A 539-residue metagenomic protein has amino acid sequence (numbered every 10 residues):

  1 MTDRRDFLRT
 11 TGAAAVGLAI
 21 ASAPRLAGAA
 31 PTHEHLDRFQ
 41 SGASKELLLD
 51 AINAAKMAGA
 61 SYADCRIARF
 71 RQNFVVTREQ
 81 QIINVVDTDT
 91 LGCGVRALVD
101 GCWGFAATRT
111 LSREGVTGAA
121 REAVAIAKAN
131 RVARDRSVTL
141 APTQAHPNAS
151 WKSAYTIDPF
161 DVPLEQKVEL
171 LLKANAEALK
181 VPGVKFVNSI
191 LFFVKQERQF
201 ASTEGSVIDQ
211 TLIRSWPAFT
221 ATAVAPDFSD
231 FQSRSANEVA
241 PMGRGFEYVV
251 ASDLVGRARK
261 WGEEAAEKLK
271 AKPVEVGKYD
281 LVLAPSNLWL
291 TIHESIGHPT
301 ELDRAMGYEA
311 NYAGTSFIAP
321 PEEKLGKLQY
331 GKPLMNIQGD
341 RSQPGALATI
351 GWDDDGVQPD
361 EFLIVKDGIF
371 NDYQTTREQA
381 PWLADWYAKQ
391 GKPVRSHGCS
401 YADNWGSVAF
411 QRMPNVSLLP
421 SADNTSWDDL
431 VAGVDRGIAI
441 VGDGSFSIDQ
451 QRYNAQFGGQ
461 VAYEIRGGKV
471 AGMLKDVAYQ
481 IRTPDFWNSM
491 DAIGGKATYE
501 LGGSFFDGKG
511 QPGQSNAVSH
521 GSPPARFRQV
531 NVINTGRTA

Functional and structural regions predicted by a protein language model:
T2-A539: N-terminal small-residue-enriched
